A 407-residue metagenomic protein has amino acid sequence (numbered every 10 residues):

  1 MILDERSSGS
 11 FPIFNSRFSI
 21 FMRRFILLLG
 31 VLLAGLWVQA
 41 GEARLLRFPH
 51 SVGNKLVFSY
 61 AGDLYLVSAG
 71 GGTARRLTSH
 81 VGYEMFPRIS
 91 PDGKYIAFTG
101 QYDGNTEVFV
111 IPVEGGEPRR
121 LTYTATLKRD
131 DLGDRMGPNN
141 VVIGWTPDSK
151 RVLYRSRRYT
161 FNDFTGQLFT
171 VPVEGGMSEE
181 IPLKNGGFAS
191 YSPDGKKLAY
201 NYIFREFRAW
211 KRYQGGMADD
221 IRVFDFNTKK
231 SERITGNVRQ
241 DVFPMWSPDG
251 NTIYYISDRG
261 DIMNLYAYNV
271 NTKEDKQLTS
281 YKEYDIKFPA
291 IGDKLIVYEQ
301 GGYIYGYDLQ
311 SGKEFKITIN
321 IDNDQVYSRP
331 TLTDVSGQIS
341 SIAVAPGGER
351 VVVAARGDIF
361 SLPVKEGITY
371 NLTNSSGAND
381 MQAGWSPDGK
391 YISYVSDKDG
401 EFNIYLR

Functional and structural regions predicted by a protein language model:
M1-E5, S10-F21: Short, basic, low-complexity termini and linkers enriched in Ser/Thr/Gly/Pro that act as targeting/leader peptides
I26-G35: Bacterial N-terminal signal peptides
L36-A40: Sec/Tat signal peptide C-region and signal peptidase I cleavage site
G41, Y60-Y65, S79-E84, T99-F109 (+18 more regions): A flexible loop/linker signature enriched in serine peptidases of the S9 family
G41-A69: Mature N-terminal segment immediately following signal peptide/propeptide cleavage in secreted/periplasmic
H50, R88, G144, S190 (+4 more regions): Conserved beta-strand position repeated across blades of beta-propeller domains
S51-G53, P91-D92, P147-D148, P193-D194 (+4 more regions): Residue-level detector of Asp-centered blade-edge/turn motifs that repeat once per structural unit in beta-propeller
I339, A343-E349: Extended repeat-based solenoid scaffolds, especially LRR ectodomains and other repeat-derived architectures
